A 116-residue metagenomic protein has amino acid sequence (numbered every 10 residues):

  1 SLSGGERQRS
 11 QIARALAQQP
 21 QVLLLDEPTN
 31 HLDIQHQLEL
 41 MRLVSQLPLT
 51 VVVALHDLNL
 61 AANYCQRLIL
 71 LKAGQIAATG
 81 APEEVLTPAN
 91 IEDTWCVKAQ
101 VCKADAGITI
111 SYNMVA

Functional and structural regions predicted by a protein language model:
I12, L40: Hydrophobic anchor residue at the start of the ABC signature
Q19: Conserved catalytic motifs of ABC-family nucleotide-binding domains
L23-E27: Catalytic Walker B motif of ABC-type/P-loop ATPase nucleotide-binding domains
L55-H56: H-loop/switch region of ABC-family ATPase nucleotide-binding domains
A61-N63: A short, surface-exposed alpha-helical micro-motif characterized by mixed small hydrophobic and charged/polar residues
P88, E92-A116: ABC ATPase nucleotide-binding domains
